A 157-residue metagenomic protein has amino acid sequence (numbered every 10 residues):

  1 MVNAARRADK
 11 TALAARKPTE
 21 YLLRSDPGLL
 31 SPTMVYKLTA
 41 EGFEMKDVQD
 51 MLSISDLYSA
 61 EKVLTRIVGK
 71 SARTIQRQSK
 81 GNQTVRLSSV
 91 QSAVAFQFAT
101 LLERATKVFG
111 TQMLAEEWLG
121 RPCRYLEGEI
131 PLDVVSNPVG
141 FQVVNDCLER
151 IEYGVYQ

Functional and structural regions predicted by a protein language model:
M1-Q157: Non-transmembrane "mature" sequence context
